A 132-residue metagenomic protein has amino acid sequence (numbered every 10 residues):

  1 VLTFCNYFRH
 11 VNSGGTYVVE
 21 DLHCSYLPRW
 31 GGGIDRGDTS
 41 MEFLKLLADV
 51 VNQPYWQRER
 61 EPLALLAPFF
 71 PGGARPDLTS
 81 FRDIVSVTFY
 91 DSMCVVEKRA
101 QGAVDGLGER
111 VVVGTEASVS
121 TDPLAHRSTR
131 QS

Functional and structural regions predicted by a protein language model:
V1-S132: C-terminal substrate-binding/active-site "lid" region of AdoMet-derived donor-dependent transferases
